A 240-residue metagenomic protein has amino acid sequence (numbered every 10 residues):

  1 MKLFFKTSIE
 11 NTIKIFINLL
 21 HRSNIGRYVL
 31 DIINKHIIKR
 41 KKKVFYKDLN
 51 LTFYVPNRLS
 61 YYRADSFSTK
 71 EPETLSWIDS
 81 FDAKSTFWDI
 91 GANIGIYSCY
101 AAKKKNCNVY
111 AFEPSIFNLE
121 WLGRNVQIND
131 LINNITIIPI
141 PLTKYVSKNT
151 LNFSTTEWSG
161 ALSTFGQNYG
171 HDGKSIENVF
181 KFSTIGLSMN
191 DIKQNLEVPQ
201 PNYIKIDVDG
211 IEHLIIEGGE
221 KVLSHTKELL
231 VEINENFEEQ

Functional and structural regions predicted by a protein language model:
M1-N134, K174-N178, N195-L196: S-adenosyl-L-methionine
K41, A83-K84, K105-A111, N118 (+1 more regions): Conserved acidic-Pro-Pro-aromatic motif
N57, K144, F153-T155, Q200 (+1 more regions): Non-catalytic surface loops within mature trypsin-like serine protease
S68-P72, F180-L187, G210: Conserved phosphate-coordination/catalytic loops
G91, P141, D207: The conserved acidic donor/metal-binding loop of glycosyltransferases
A101, L122, I135, L151 (+1 more regions): Hydrophobic packing residues within well-ordered alpha-helices of enzyme cores
G123-D191: S-adenosyl-L-methionine
